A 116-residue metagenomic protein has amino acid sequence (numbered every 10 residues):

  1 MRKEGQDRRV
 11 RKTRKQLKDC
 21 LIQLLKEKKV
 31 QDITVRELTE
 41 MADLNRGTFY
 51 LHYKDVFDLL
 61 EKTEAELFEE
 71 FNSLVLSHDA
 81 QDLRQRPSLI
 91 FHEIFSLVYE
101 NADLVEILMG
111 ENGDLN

Functional and structural regions predicted by a protein language model:
M1-V10: N-terminal intrinsically disordered/low-complexity leader segments
K3-E4, Q81-R84, L108-E111: Short, surface-exposed loop/turn segments at secondary-structure junctions
K12-Q23, E27, M41, D58-H78 (+2 more regions): Alpha-helical structural segments
Q16, T48, L104: Residues in the helix-turn-helix
L24-F57: Helix-turn-helix
K54-D58, K62, Y99, D103 (+1 more regions): Residues in soluble alpha-helical coiled-coils and helical-bundle/repeat scaffolds
S73, S77, A102-N116: Short secondary-structure transition hinges
L76-L104: Hydrophobic alpha-helical connector segments
